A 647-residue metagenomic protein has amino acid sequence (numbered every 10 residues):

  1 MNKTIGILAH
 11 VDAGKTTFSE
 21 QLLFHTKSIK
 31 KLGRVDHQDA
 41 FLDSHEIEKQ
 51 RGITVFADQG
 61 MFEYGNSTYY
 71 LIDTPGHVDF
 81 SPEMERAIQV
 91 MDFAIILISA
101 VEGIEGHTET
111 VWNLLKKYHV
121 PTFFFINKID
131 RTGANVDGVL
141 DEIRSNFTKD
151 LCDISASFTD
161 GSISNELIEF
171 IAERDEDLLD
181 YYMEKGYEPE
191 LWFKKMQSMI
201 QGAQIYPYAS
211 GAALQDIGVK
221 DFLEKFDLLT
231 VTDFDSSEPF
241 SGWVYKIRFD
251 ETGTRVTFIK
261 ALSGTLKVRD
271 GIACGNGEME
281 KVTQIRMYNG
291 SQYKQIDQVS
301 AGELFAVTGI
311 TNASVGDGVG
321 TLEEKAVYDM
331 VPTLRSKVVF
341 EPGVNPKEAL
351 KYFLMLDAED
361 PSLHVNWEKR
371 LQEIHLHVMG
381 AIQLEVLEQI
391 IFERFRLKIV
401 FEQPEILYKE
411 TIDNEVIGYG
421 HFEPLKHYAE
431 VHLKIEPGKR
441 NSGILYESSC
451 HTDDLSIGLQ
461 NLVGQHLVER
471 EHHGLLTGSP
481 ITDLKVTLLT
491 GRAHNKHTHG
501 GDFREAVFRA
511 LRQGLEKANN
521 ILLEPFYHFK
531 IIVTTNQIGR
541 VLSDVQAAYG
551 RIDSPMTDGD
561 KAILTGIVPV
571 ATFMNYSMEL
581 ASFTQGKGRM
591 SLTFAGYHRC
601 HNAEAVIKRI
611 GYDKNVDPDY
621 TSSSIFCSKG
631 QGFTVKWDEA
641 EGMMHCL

Functional and structural regions predicted by a protein language model:
M1-A13, A100-E251, I272, F305: P-loop NTPase catalytic nucleotide-binding module
M1-V90, A94-I98, I104, S145-D153 (+2 more regions): P-loop NTPase switch module centered on the Walker A-proximal segment
A13, I29, H77-V78, V101-I104 (+15 more regions): Conserved nucleotide-binding/hydrolysis micro-motifs of P-loop NTPases
L229-V231, D235-S336, E373: Conserved nucleotide-binding/hydrolysis modules and their immediate coupling elements across P-loop/ASCE NTPase motors
Y288-N414, I457-E516, I538, F573 (+1 more regions): C-terminal effector modules of nucleic-acid-centric enzymes and ribosome-associated factors
D329-P342, Y446-S449, L523-V533: Short glycine-/aliphatic-rich beta-strand segments at the starts of folded cytosolic domains
E405-E469, R492-H494, L515, F529-I531 (+2 more regions): C-terminal polymerase-core module
M556, I563-L647: C-terminal accessory nucleic-acid interaction domains of nucleic acid-metabolism proteins
